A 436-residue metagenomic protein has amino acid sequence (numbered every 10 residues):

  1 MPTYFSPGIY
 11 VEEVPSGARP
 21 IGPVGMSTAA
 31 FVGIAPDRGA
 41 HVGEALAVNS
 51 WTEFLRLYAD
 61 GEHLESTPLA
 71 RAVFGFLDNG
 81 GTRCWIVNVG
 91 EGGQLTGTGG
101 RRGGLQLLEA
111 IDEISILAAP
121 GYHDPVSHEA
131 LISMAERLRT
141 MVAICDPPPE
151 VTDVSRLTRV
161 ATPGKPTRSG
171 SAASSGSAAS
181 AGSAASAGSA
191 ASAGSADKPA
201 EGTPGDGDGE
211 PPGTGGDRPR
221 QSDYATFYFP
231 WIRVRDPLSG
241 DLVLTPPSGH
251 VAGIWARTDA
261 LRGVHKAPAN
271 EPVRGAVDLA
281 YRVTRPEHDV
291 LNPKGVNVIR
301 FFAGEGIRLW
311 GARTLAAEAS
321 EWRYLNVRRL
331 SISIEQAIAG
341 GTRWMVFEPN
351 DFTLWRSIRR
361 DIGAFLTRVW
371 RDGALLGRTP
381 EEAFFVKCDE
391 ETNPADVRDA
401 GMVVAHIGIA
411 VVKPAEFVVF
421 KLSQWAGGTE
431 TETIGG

Functional and structural regions predicted by a protein language model:
M1-E91, T96, G100-H123, A130 (+3 more regions): Structured, hydrophobic secondary-structure cores that serve as assembly/anchoring elements
